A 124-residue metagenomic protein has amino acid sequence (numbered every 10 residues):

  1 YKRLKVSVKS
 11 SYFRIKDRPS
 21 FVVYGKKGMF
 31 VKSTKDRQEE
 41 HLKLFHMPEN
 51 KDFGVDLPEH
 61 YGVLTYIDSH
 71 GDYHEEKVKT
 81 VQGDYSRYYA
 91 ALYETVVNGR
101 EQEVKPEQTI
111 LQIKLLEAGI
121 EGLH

Functional and structural regions predicted by a protein language model:
L4-R87: NAD(P)-dinucleotide binding in Rossmann-like oxidoreductases
Y73-K79, G83, R87-H124: C-terminal helix-rich "cap/oligomerization" subdomain common to oxidoreductases
